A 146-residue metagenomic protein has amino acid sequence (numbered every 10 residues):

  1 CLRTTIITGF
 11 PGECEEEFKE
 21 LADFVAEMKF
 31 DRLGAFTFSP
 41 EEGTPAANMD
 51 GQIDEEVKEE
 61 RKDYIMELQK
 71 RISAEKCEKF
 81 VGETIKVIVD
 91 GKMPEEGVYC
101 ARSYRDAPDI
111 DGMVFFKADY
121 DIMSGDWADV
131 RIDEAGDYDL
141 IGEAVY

Functional and structural regions predicted by a protein language model:
C1-T44, Y64-E75: Conserved C-terminal portion of the radical SAM core fold that forms the substrate/S-adenosylmethionine-binding
N48-Y146: Terminal RNA-binding accessory module
